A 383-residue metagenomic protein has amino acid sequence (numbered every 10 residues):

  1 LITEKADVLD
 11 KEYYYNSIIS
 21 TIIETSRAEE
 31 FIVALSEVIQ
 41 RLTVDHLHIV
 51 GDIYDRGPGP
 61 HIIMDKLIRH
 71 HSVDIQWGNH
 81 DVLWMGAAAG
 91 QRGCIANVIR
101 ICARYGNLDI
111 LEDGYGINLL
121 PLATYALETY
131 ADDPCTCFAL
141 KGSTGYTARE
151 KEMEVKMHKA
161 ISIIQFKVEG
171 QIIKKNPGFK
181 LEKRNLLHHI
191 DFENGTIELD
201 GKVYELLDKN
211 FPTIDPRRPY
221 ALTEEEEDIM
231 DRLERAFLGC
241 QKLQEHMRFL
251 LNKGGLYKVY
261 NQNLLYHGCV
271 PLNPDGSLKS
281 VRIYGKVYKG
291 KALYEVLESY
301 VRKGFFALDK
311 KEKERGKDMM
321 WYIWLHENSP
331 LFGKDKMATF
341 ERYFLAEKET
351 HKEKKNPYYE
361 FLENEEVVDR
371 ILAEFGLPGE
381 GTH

Functional and structural regions predicted by a protein language model:
L1-H383: Feature recognizes metal-dependent phosphohydrolase scaffolds
